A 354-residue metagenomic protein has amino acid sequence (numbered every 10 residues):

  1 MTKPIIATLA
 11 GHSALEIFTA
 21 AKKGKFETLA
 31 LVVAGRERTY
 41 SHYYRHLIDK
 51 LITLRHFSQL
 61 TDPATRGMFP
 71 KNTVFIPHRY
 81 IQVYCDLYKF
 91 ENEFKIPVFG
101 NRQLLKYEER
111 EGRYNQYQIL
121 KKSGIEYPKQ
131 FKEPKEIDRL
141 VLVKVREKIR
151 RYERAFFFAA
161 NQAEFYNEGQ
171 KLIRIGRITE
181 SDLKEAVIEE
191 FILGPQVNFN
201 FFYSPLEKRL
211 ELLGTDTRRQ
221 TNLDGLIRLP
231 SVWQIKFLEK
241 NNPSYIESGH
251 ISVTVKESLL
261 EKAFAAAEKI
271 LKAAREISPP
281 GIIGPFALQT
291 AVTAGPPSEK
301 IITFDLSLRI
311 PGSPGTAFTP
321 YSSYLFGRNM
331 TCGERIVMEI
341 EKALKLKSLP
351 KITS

Functional and structural regions predicted by a protein language model:
M1-I6: Extreme N-terminal starter segment of soluble prokaryotic enzymes
S13: Hydrophobic/small residue at the entry helix of a nucleotide-binding pocket
I17-F26: A short, Lys/Arg-enriched amphipathic alpha-helix followed by its capping loop at the start of a domain
F26-R36: Short internal beta-strands
R36, Y40-V141, E147-R150: Conserved N-proximal alpha/beta basic substrate-recognition cap immediately N-terminal to, or forming the N-lobe
L120, D138-A159, R177-G194: ATP-grasp fold ATP-binding core
N167-P243, S248, V253-T254, S258-K262 (+5 more regions): Phosphate-binding site of ATP-dependent enzymes
P297-S354: C-terminal active-site "lid" helix and adjoining low-complexity regulatory extension at the edge of ATP-using catalytic
